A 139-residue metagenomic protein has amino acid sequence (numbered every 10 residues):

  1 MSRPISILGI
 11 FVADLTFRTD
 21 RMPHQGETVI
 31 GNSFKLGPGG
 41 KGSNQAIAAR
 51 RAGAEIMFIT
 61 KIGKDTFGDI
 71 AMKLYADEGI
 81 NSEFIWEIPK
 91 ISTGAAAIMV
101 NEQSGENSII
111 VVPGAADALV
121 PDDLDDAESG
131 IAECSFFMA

Functional and structural regions predicted by a protein language model:
M1-K61, G68-I70: Glycine-rich phosphate/adenosyl-contacting loop at the front of the ribokinase-like
P4, S135-F136: Structural motif
E27-V29, L36, R51-S135: Conserved N-terminal subdomain of the carbohydrate kinase-like
